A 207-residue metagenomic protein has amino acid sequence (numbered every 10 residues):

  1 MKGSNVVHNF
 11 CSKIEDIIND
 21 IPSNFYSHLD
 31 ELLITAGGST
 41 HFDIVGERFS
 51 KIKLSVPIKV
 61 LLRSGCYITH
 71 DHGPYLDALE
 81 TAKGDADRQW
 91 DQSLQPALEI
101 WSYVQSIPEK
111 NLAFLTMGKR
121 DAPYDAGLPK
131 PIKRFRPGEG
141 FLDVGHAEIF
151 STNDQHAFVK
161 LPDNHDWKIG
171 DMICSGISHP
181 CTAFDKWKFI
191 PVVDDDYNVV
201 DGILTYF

Functional and structural regions predicted by a protein language model:
M1-R88: Active-site loop/helix belt of alpha/beta enzymes
F10, G65, Q92-Q95, A147-S151: Short Gly/Pro-enriched turn/cap motifs at secondary-structure boundaries
T35, L61-R63, Y103, F114 (+1 more regions): Structured core elements
A36-S39, Q95-L98, S151: A short catalytic or substrate-binding loop motif that flags glycine-/basic-rich loops and adjacent residues that bind
C66-F141: Internal helical hairpin/lid segments
E109-F207: C-terminal accessory subdomain/extension
